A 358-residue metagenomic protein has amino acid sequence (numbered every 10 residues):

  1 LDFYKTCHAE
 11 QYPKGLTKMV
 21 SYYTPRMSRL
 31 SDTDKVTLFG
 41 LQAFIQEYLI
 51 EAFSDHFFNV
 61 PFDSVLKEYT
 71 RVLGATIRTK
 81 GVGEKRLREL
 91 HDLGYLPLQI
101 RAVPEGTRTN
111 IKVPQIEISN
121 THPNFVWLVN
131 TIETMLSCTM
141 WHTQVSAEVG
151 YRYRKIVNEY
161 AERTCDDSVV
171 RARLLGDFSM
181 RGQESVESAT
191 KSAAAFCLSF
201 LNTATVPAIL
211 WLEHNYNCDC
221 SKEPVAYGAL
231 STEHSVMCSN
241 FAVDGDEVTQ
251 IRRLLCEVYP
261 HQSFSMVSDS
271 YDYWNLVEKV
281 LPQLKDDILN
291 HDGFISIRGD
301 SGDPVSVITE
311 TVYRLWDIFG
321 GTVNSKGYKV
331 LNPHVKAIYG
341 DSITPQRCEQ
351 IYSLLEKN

Functional and structural regions predicted by a protein language model:
L1-S31, Y69, V82, R88-P97 (+3 more regions): Buried, small/hydrophobic-residue-enriched core segments of structured protein domains
V20-V82: Low-complexity, highly charged intrinsically disordered N-terminal segments that act as targeting/localization
A102-P104: Outer-membrane beta-barrel transmembrane strands
V323-N358: Catalytic alpha/beta core domains of metabolic enzymes, predominantly
